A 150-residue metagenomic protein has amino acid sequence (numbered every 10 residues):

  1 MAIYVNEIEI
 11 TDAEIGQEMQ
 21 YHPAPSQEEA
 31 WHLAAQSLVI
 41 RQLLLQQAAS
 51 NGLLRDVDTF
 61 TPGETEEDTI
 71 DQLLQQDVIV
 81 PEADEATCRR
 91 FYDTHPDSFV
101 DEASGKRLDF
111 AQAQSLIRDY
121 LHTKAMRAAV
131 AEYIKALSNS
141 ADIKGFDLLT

Functional and structural regions predicted by a protein language model:
M1-E18, H22-T150: Peptidyl-prolyl cis-trans isomerase
